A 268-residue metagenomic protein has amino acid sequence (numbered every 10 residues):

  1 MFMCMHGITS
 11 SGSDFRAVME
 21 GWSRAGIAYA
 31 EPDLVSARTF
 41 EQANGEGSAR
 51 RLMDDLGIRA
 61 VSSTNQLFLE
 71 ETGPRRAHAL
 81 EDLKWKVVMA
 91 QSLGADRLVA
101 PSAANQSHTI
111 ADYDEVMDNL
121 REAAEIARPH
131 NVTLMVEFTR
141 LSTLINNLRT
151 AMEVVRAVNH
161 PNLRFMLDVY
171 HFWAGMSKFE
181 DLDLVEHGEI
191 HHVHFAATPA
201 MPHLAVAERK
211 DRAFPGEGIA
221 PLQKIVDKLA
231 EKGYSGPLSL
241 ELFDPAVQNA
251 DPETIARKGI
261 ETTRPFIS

Functional and structural regions predicted by a protein language model:
M1-G26, D54-G57, G94, L148-L167 (+1 more regions): Histidine-acidic metal/acid-base catalytic patches
I8, R38-T39, R76, Y113 (+3 more regions): A generic secondary-structure micro-motif detector that highlights 1-2 residue hydrophobic/ambivalent hotspots embedded
T9-S11, L34-S36, Q66-L69, S102-Q106 (+4 more regions): Active-site-proximal loop/turn and secondary-structure-junction residues that shape catalytic pockets, frequently
R16-A17, L52-L56, L69-F165, Q223: Active-site acidic/histidine proton-transfer and metal-coordination neighborhood in alpha/beta enzyme cores
G21, G26-Q42, T64-L67: N-terminal substrate-binding region of glycoside hydrolase catalytic domains
E31, S62, V99, M135 (+2 more regions): Conserved beta-strand positions in the central sheet of alpha/beta enzyme cores
E31-M53, S102-H108: Glycine-rich, proline-tolerant flexible connector loops at the mouths of alpha/beta enzymes
E41-N44, T72-A77, T109-D114, N146 (+3 more regions): Short, solvent-exposed loop/turn segments at secondary-structure boundaries
